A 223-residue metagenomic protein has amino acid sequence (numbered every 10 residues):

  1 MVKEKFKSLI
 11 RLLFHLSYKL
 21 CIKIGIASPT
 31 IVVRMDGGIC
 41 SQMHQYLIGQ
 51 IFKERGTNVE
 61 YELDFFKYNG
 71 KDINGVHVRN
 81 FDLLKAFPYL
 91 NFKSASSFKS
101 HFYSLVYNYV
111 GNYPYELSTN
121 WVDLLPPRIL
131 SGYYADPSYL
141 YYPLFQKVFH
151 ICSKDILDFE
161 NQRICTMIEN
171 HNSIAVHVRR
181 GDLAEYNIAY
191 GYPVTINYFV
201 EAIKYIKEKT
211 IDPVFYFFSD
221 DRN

Functional and structural regions predicted by a protein language model:
M1-I22: Short hydrophobic helices that act as membrane-entry/anchoring signals
I24, P29-G70: N-terminal pre-catalytic "stem/leader" segment of glycosyltransferase-like enzymes
G25-P29, G70-T210: Secretory-pathway luminal glycosyltransferase catalytic domains
R34-Q42, G191-T195, F217: Aromatic-acidic/polar surface patches that form glycan- and anion
I39, K207-N223: Donor-binding and catalytic core of enzymes assembling or modifying cell-surface/extracellular glycoconjugates
N58-V59, S173-I174, P213: Hydrophobic anchor at the start of a short beta-strand that flanks the dinucleotide cofactor-binding loop
E62-F65, H177-V178, V214-S219: Short beta-strand segments
K67-I73, D221-N223: Short, charged/polar "capping" segments at the starts of alpha-helices and the immediately preceding loops
